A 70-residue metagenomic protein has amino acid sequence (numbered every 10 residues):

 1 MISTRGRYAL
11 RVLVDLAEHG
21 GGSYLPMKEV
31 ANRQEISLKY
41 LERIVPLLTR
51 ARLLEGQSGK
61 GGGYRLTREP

Functional and structural regions predicted by a protein language model:
M1-V12: Short alpha-helical segments that sit at the start of domains
L10-G21: Short amphipathic alpha-helical interface segments
L25-E35: A short alpha-helical element within helix-turn-helix/winged-helix DNA-binding domains across DNA-binding proteins
N32, T49-R50: Alpha-helical residues within the helix-turn-helix
K39: Key DNA-contact positions within bacterial/archaeal DNA-binding proteins
A51-T67: Beta-hairpin "wing" of winged helix-turn-helix
